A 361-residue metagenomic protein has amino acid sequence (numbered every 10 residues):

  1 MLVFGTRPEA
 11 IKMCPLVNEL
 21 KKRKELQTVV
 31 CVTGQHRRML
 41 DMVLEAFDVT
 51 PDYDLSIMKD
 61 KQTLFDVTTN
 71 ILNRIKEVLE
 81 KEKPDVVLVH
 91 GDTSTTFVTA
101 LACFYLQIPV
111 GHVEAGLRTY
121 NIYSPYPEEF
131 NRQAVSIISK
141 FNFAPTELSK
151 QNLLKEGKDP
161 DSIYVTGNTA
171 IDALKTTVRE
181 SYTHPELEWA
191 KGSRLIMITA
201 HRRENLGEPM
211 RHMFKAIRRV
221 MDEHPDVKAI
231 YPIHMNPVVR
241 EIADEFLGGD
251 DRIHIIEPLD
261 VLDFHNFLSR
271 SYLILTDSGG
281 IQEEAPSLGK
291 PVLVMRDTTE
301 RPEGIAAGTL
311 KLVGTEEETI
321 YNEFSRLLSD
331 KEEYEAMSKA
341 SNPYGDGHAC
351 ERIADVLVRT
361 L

Functional and structural regions predicted by a protein language model:
M1-Y231, N236-L361: Nucleotide-activated sugar donor-binding and catalytic core shared by glycosyltransferases and related lipid-linked
